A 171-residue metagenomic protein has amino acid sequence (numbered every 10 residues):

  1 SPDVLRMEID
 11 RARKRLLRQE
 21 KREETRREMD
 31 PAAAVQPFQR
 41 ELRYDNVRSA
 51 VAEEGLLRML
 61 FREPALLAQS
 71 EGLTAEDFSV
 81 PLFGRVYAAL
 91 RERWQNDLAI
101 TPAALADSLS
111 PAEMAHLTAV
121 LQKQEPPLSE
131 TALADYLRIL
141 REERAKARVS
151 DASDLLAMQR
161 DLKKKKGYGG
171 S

Functional and structural regions predicted by a protein language model:
S1-S171: A charged alpha-helical hairpin associated with nucleic-acid processing machineries
